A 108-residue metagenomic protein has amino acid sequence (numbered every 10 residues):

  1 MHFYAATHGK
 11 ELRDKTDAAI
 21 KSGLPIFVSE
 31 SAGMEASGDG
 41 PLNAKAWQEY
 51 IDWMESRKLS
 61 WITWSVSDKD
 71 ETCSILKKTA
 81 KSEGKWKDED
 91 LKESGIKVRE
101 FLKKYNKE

Functional and structural regions predicted by a protein language model:
M1-S60, C73-N106: Extracellular glycoside hydrolase catalytic/binding regions
S65-E71: Short, solvent-exposed turn/loop segments enriched in Gly/Ser/Thr/Pro and often Arg
